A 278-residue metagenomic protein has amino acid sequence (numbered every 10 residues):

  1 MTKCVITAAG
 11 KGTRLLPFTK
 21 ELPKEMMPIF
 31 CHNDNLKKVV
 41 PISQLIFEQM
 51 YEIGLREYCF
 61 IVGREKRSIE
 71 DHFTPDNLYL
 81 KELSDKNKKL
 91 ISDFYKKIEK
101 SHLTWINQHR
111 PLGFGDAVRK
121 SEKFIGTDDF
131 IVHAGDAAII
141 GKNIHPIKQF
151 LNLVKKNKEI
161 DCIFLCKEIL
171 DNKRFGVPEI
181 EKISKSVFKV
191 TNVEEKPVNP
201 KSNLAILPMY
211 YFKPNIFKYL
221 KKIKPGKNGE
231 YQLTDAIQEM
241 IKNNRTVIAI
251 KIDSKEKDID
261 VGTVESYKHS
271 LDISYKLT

Functional and structural regions predicted by a protein language model:
T2-S84, H145: N-terminal glycine-rich phosphate-binding loop and ensuing alpha1 helix
K3, R56-Y58, H102, D129 (+2 more regions): Residues at the starts of beta-strands that form the adenosine-phosphate
G10, D136, T263: Active-site glycine-centered loops adjacent to acidic/histidine catalytic or metal-binding residues that shape
I42-I46, D116-K120, A236: Well-ordered alpha-helical segments embedded in enzymatic catalytic cores
D71, Y79-F175, K182, K221-I223: Conserved beta-loop-beta/alpha segment of the NTase-like Rossmann-fold superfamily that binds/positions NTPs
I144-L151, K155, S184-T278: Catalytic-core segments of class I nucleotidyltransferases/pyrophosphorylases that form NMP-activated intermediates
